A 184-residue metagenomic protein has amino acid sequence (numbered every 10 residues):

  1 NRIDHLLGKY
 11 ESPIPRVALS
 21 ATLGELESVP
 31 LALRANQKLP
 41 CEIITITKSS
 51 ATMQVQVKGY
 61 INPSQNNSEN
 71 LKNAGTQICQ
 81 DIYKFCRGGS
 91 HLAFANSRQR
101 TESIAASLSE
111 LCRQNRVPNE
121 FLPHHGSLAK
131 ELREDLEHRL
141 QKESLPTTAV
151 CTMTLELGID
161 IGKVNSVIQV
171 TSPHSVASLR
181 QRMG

Functional and structural regions predicted by a protein language model:
N1, S103-A105, D160-G162: Conserved ATPase-coupling elements of RecA-like P-loop NTPase cores
D4-L7, P13-T101: Conserved interdomain linker/interface between the two RecA-like ATPase lobes of SF2 helicase motors
K9-S12, E134, A177: ASCE RecA-like P-loop NTPase motor cores that couple ATP hydrolysis to mechanical translocation on nucleic acids
L39-T45, C112-E131: Conserved RecA-like helicase motor-core motifs
R98-E120: Conserved helicase motor "Helicase C" RecA-like lobe of SF1/SF2 P-loop NTPases
S103, L122-M153: Conserved helicase ATPase core of P-loop NTP-dependent helicases/translocases
V150, L155-S172: A short beta-strand element within the Helicase C-terminal
S166, H174-G184: Conserved SF2 helicase motif VI
